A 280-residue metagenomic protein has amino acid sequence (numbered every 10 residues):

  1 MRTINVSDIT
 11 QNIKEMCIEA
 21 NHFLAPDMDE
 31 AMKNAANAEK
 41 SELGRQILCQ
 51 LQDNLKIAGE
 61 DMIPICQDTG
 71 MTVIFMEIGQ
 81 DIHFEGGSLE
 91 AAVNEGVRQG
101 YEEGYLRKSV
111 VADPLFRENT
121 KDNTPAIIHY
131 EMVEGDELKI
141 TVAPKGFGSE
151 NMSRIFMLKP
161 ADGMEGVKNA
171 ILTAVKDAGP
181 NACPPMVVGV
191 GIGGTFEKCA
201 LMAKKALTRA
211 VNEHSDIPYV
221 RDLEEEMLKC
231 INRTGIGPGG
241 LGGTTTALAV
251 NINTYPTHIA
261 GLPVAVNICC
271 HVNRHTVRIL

Functional and structural regions predicted by a protein language model:
M1-L280: Non-transmembrane, aqueous-exposed alpha-helical and coiled segments at domain scale
